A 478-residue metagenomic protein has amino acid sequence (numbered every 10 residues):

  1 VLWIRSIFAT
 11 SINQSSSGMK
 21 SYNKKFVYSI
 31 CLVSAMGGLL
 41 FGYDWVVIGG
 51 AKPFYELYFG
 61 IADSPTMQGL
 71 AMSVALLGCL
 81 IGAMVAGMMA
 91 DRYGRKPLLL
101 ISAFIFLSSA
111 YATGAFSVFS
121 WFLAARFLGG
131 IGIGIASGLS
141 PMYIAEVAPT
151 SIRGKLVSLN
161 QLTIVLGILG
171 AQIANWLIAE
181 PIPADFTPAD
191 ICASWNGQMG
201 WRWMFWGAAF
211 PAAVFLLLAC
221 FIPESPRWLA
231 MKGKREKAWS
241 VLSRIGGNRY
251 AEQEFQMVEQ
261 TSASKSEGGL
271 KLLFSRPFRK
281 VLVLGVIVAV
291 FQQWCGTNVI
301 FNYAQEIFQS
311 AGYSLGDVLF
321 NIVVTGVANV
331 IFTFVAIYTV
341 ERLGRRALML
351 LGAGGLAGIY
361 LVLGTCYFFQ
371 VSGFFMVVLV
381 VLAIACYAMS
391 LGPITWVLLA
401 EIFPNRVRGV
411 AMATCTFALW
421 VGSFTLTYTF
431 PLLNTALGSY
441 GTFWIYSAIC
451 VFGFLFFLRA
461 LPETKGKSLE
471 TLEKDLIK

Functional and structural regions predicted by a protein language model:
I7-F8, S15-R235, V241-S243, A263-K478: Alpha-helical transmembrane bundle of multi-pass membrane proteins
K237, Y250: Short phosphate-engaging motifs
L242-G246, V258-E259: Extended, hydrophobic alpha-helical segments
A251-Q260: Short, well-structured alpha-helical segments
